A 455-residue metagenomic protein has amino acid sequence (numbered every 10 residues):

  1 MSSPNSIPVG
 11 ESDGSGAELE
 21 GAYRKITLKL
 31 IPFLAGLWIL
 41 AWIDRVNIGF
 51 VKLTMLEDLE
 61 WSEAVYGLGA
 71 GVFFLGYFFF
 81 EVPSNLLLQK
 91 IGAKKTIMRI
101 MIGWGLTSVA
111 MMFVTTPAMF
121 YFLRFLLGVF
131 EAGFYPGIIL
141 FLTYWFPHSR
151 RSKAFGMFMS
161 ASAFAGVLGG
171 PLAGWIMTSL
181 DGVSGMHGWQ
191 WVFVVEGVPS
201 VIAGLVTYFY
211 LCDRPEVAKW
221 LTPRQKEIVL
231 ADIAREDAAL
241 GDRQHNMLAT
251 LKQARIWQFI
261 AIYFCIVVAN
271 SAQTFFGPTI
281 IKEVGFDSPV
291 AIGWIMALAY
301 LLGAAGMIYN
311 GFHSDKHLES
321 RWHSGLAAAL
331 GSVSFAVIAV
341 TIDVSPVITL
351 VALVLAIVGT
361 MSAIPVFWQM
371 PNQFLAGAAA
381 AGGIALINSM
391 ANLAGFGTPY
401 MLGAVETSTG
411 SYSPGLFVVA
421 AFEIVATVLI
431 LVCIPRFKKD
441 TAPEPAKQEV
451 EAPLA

Functional and structural regions predicted by a protein language model:
K29-E63, G169, A173, Q273-P278 (+1 more regions): Extracytoplasmic
I48-G49, L248-N310, I364, W368 (+1 more regions): Extracytoplasmic gate region of multi-pass secondary transporters
E60, G92, F113-M119, F130 (+4 more regions): Helix-breaking motifs and short loop linkers at transmembrane-helix boundaries and internal kinks in secondary membrane
F79-A118: Conserved MFS/SLC helix-loop-helix module at the cytosolic interface between two early adjacent transmembrane helices
F80-G92, G306-E319: Helix-to-loop junctions at the C-terminal end of transmembrane segments in multipass secondary transporters
L123-S160: Cytoplasmic helix-loop-helix junction between adjacent transmembrane helices in 12-TM secondary transporters
A154-M177, P199-S200, N388-T398: Glycine-rich segments within core transmembrane alpha-helices of 12-TM secondary carriers
S320-F367: C-terminal transmembrane helical hairpin of 12-TM major facilitator-type secondary transporters
